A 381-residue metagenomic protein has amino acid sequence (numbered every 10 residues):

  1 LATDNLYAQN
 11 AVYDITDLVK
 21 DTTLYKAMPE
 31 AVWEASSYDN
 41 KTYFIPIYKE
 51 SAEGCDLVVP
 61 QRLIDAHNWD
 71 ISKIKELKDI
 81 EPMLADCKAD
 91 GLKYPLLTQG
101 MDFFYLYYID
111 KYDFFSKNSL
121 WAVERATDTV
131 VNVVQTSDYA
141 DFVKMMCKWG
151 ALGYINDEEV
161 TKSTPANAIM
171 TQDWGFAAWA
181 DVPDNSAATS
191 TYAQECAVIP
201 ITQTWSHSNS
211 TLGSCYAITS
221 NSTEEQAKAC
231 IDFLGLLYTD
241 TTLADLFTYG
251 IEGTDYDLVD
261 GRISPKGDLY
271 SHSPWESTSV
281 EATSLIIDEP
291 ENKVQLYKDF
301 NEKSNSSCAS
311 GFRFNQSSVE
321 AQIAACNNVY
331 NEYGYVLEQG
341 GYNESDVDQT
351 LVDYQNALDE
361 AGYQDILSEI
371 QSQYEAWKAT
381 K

Functional and structural regions predicted by a protein language model:
L1-K381: Extracytoplasmic/secretory soluble proteins
